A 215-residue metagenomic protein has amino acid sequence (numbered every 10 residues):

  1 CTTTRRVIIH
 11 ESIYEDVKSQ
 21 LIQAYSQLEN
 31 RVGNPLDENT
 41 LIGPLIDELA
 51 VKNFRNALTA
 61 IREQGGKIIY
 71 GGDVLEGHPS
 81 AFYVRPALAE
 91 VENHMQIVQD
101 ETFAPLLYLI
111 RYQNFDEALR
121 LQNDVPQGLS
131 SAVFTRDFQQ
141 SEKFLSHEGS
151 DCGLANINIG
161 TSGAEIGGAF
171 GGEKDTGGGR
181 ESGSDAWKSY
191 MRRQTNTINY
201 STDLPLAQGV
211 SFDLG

Functional and structural regions predicted by a protein language model:
R5: Glycine/small-residue-rich pyrophosphate-binding loop that anchors the diphosphate of NDP-sugar donors
I8: Conserved protein-kinase catalytic-loop segment immediately C-terminal to the catalytic Asp of the HRD motif
E11-Q127: NAD(P)-dependent aldehyde/semialdehyde dehydrogenase
E76, Y83-G215: Conserved C-terminal structural/oligomerization subdomain of aldehyde/semialdehyde dehydrogenase
